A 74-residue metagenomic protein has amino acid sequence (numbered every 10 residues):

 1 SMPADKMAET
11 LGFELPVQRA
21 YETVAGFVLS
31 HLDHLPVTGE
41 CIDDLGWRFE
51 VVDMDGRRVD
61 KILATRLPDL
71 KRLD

Functional and structural regions predicted by a protein language model:
S1-D74: Cytosolic regulatory modules rich in charged/polar residues
